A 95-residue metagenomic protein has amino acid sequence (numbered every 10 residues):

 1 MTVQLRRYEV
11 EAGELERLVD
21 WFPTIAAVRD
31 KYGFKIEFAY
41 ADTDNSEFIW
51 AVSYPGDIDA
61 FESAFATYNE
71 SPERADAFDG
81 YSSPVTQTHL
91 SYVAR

Functional and structural regions predicted by a protein language model:
T2-R7, L18, R29, F48-S53: Short, structured motif recognition centered on aromatic/hydrophobic residues
E14-L15: A generic secondary-structure micro-motif detector that highlights 1-2 residue hydrophobic/ambivalent hotspots embedded
D20, T24-F38, S53-L90, R95: An amphipathic, aromatic/His-enriched active-site/gating alpha helix that lines ligand/cofactor pockets
T43-E47: Short acidic/glycine-enriched loop/turn segments that link adjacent beta-strands
